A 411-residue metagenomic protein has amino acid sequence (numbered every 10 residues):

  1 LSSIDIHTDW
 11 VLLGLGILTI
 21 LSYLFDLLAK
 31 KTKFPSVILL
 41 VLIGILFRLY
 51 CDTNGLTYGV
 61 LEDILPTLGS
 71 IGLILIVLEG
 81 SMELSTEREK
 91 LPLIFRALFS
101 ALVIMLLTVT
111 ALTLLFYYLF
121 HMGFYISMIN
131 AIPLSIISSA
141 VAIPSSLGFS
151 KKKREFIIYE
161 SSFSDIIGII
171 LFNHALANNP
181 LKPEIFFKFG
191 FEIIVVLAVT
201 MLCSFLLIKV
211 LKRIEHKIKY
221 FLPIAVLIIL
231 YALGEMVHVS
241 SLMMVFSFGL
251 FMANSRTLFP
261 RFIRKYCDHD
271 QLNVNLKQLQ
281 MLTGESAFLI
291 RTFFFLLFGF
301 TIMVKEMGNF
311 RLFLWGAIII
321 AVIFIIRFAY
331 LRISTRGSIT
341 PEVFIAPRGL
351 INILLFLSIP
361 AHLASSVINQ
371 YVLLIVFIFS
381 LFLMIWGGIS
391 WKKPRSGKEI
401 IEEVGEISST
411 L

Functional and structural regions predicted by a protein language model:
L1-L411: Transmembrane helical cores of multi-pass secondary ion antiporters/exchangers
